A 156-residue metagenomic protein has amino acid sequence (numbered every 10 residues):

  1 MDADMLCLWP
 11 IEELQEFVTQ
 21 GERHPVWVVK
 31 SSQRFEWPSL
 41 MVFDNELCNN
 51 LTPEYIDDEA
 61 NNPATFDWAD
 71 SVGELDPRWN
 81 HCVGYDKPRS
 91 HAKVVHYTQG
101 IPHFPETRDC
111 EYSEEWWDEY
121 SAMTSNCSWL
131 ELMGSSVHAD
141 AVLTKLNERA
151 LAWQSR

Functional and structural regions predicted by a protein language model:
M1-F35, V42-N49: GT-A fold catalytic core of metal-dependent nucleotide-sugar glycosyltransferases, centered on the diacidic
F35-E36, S90: Short, solvent-exposed loop/turn segments at the edges of secondary structure
F43-R156: A glycosyltransferase accessory/donor-loop signature
